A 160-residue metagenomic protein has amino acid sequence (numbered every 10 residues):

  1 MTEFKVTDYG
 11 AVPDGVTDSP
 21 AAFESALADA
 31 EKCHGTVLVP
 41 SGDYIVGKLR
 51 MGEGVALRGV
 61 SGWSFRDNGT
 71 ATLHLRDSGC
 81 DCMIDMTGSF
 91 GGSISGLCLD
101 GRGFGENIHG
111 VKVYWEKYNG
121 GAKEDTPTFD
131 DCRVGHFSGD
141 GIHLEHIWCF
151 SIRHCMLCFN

Functional and structural regions predicted by a protein language model:
M1-E3: Glycine-rich, low-complexity segments
V6-L38: Acidic Gly/Asp/Thr-rich repetitive segments characteristic of extracellular carbohydrate-active and adhesion proteins
E24-K32, Y44-R58, S64-G96, D100-D125 (+1 more regions): Extracellular beta-strand-rich solenoid/capping regions of secreted or surface-exposed proteins that bind or remodel
V46-G47, G101-R102, H136-S138, I147 (+1 more regions): Surface-exposed loop/turn segments connecting beta-strands in extracellular beta-rich domains
G103, T128, R133-G135: Intrinsically disordered, low-complexity linker/loop segments enriched in Gly/Pro and charged/polar residues
